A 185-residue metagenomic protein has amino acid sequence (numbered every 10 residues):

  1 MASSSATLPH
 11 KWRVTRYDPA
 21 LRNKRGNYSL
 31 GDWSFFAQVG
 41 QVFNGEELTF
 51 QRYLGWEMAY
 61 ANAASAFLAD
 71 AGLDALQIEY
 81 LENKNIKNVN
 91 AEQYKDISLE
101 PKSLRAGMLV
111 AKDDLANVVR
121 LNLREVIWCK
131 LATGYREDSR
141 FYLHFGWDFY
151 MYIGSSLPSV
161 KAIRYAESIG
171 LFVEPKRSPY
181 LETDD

Functional and structural regions predicted by a protein language model:
M1-Y150, G154-D185: Structured alpha/beta or helical-core interaction and ligand-binding surfaces enriched in interleaved
